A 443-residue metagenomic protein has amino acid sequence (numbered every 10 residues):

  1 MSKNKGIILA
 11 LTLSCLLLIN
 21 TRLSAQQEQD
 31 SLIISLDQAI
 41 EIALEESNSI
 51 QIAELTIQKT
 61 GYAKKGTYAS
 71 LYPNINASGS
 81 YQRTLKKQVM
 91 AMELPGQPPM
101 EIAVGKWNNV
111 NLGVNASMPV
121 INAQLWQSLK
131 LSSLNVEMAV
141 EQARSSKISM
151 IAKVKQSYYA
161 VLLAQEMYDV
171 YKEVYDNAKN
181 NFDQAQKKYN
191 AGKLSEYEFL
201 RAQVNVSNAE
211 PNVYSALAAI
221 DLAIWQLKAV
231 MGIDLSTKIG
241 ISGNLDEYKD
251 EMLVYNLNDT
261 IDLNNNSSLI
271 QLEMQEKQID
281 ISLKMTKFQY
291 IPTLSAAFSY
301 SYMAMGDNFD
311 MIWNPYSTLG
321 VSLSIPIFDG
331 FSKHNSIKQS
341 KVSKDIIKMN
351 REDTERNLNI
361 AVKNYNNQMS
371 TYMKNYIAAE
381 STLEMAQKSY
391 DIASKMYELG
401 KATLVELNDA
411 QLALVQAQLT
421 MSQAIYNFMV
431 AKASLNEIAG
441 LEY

Functional and structural regions predicted by a protein language model:
K3, Q26-Q29, L235, T420-Y443: Acidic, low-complexity, intrinsically disordered peripheral segments
A10-I19: Bacterial N-terminal signal peptides
A25-N76, S80, K86, L235 (+3 more regions): Bacterial Sec-pathway N-terminal export signals of envelope proteins
I34, Y62, S149-I261, Y372: Periplasmic alpha-helical coiled-coil/stalk elements that build and connect Gram-negative outer-membrane
Q51, N74-M92, I102, K106 (+6 more regions): Small/polar (Gly/Ser/Thr/Ala-rich) solvent-exposed segments that form structured loops/beta-strands/short helices used
I52-T67, S146, M150-D169, K187 (+4 more regions): Amphipathic alpha-helical coiled-coil segments
V114-A116, V321: Membrane-embedded beta-strands of outer-membrane beta-barrel proteins, especially the hydrophobic/small aromatic
